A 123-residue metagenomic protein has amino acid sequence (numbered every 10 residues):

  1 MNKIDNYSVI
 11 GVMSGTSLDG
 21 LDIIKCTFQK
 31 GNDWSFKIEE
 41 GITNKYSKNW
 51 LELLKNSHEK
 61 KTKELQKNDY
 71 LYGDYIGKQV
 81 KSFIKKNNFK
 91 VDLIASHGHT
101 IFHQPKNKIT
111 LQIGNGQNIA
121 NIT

Functional and structural regions predicted by a protein language model:
M1-T123: Short acidic/glycine-rich loops and adjacent helix/strand connectors that line catalytic pockets where negatively
